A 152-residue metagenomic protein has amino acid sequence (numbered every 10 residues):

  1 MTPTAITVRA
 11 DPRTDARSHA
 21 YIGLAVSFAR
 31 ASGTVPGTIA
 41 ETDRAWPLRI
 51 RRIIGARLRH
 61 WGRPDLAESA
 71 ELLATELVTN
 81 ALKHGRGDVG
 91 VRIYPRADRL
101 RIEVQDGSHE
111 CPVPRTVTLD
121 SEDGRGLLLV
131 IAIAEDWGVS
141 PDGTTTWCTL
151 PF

Functional and structural regions predicted by a protein language model:
M1-G37, L82-F152: Conserved beta-strand-loop-beta-strand hairpin that lines the nucleotide-binding pocket of ATP/GTP-utilizing enzymes
S32-L48: Short secondary-structure boundary segments
T38, T42, L58, T118: Conserved short-loop catalytic and cofactor-binding motifs
D43, L48-T75: Conserved short strand/loop->alpha-helix "switch" segment adjacent to the catalytic nucleotide/phosphoryl-transfer site
